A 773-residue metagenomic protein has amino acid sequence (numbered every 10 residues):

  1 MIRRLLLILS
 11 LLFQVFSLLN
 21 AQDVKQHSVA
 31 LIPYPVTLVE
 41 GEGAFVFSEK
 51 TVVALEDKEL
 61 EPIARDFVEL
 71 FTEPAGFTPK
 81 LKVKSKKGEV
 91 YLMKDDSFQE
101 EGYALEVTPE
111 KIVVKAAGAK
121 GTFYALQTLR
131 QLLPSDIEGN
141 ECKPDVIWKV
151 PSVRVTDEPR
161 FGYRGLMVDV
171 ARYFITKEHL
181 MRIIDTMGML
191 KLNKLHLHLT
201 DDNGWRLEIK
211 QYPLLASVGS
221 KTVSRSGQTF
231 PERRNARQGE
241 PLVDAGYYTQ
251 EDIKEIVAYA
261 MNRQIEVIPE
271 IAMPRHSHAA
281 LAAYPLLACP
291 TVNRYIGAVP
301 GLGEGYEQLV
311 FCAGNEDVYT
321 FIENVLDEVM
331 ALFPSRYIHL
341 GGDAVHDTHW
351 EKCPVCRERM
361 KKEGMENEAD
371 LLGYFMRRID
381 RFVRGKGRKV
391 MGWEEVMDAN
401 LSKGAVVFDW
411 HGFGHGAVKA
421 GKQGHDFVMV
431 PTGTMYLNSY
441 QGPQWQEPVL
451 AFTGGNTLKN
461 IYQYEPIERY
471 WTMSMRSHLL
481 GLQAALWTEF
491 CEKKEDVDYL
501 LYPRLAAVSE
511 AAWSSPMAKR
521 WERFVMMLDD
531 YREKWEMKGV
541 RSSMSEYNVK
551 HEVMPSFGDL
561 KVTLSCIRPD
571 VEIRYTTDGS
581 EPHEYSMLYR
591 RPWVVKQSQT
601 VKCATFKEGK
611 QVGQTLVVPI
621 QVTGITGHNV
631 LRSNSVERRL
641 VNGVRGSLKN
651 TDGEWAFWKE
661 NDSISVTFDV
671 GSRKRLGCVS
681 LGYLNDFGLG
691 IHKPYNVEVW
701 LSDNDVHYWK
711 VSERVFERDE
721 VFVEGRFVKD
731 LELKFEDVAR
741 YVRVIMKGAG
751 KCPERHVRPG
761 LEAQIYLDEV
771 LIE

Functional and structural regions predicted by a protein language model:
M1-Q26: Bacterial Sec-dependent N-terminal signal peptides
A21, A54, S515, K519-F668 (+3 more regions): Short, compositionally stereotyped local motifs that mark structural "simplifiers"
Q22-F161, D496, A511-K538: Contiguous, structured surface segment used for ligand recognition
F98-Y337, R378, F382, Q483-T488: Feature activates predominantly on carbohydrate-active enzymes
L302, Y306-G404, H411-V418: Active-site neighborhood of glycoside hydrolase catalytic domains
V390-E395, N400-A405, H411-K561: Flexible, acidic glycine-rich loops studded with aromatic residues
N650-S712, G725-E773: Aromatic, loop-rich ligand-recognition surfaces of beta-strand-rich domains
V711-V721: Solvent-exposed serine/threonine-rich low-complexity stretches and specific carbohydrate-binding patches
